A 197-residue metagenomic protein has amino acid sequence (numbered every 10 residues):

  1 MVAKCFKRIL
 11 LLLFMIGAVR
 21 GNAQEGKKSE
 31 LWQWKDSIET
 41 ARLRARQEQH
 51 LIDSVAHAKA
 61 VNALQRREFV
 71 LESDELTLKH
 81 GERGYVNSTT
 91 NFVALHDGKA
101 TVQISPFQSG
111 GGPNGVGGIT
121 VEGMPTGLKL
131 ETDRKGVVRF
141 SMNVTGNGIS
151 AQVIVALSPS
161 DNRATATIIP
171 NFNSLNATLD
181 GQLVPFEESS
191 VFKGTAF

Functional and structural regions predicted by a protein language model:
M1-S29: Bacterial Sec-dependent N-terminal signal peptides
R20-A63: Sec-dependent signal peptide cleavage junction
K28-W34, G127-F197: Helix-rich interaction surfaces within compact, conserved domain-sized segments that mediate assembly or partner
V55-A56, S73-T89: N-terminal post-signal-peptidase region of extra-cytosolic proteins
N62-T77: A short, Trp-centered hydrophobic/proline-enriched beta-strand micro-motif
A63, A94, T101, A156-S158: Well-ordered beta-strand positions
D74-L76, H96-G98, S105-F107, T145 (+2 more regions): Solvent-exposed coil/turn segments that connect beta secondary-structure elements in extracytoplasmic/periplasmic
R83-F140: Mid-length scaffold segments of soluble, non-membrane domains
